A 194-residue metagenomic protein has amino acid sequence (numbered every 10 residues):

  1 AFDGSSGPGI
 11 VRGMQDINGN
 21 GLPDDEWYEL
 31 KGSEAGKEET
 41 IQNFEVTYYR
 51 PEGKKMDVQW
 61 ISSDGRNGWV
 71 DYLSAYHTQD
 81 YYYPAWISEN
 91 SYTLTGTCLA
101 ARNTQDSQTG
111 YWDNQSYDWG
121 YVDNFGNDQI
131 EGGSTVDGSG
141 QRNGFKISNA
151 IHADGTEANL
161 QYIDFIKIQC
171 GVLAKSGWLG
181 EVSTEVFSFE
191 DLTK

Functional and structural regions predicted by a protein language model:
F2-D3, N18: Helix-rich alpha-solenoid scaffolding regions
D3-G9: Short coil-to-beta strand junction motifs in C2/discoidin
R12-D16: Predominantly extracellular/luminal cell-surface or secreted proteins
I17-E26, D128: Acidic, glycine-anchored loop motifs typical of Ca2+
G19-G21, K37-E39, A174-S176: Eukaryotic short linear interaction motifs
E29: Conserved hydrophobic ligand-interaction patch in extracellular adhesion modules
S33-V136: Low-complexity, serine/threonine/proline-enriched polar segments
D137-K194: Ser/Thr/Pro-rich, low-complexity mucin-like regions that serve as glycosylated stalks/linkers or repetitive adhesive
